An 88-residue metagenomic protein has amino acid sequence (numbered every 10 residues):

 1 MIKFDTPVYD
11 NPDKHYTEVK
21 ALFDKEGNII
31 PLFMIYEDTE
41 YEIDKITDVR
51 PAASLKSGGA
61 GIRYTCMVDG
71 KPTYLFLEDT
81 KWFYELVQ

Functional and structural regions predicted by a protein language model:
M1-Q88: Cysteine-centric segments in proteins
